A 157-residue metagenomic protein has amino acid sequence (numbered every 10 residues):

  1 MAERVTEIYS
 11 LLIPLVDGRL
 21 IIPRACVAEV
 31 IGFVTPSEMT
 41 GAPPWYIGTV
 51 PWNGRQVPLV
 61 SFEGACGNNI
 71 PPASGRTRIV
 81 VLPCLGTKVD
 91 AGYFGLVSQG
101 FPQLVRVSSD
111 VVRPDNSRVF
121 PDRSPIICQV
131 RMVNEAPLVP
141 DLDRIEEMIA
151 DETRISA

Functional and structural regions predicted by a protein language model:
M1-A157: An acidic, low-aromatic, low-complexity terminal/linker signal
